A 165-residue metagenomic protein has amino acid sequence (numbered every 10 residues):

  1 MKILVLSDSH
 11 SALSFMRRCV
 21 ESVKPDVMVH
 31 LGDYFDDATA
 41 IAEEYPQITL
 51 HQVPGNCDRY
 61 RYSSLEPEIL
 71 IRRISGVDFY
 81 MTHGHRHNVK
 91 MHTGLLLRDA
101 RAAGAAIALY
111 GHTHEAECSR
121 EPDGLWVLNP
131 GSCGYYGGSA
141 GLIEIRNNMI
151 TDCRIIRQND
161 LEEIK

Functional and structural regions predicted by a protein language model:
M1-Q47, D58, Y62-P67, G138-S139 (+2 more regions): N-terminal active-site segment of His-dependent metallophosphoesterases
V5-S7, V27-D33, H51-N56, Y80-H83 (+2 more regions): Active-site neighborhood of phospho(di)ester-bond hydrolases with catalytic His/Asp-centered motifs
H10-S14, F35-T39, C57-Y62, H87-H92 (+2 more regions): Active-site environment of divalent metal-dependent phosphoester hydrolases
A12-C19, M81, H87-A100: Pre-active-site segment of Zn-dependent metallo-hydrolases
F15-R18, I74-S75, R101-G104, E121-P122 (+1 more regions): Binuclear metal-dependent phosphoesterase catalytic core
Q47-T49, G124-L125: A short helix->loop->beta-strand "cap" motif at the edges of active sites that frequently abuts
H51-M91: Helix-adjacent hinge/juxtasegments
L65-I69, M91-A100, L125-W126: Charged helix-capping and loop-helix junction motifs
